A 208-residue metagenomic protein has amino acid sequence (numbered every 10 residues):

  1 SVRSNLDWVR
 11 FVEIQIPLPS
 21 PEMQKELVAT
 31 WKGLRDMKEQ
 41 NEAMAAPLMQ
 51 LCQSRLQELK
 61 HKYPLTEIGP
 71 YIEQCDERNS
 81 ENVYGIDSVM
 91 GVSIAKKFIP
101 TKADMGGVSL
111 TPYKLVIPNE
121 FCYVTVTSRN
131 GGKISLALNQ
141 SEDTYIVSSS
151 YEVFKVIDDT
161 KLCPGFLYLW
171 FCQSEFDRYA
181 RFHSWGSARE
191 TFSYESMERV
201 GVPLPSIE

Functional and structural regions predicted by a protein language model:
S1, D7, P118, C122-S174 (+2 more regions): A short beta-sheet element
S1-K25, T144-S150, W185-I207: A short glycine-rich beta-alpha junction/loop motif
E13-N79, P203-E208: Non-catalytic DNA-recognition/assembly elements of restriction-modification systems
M44-Q50, D87-V89, G186-R189, V200: Juxtamembrane/interface motifs at transmembrane-helix termini
G69-C122: Sequence-specific dsDNA recognition surfaces
F176-Y179: Periplasmic-binding protein-like
